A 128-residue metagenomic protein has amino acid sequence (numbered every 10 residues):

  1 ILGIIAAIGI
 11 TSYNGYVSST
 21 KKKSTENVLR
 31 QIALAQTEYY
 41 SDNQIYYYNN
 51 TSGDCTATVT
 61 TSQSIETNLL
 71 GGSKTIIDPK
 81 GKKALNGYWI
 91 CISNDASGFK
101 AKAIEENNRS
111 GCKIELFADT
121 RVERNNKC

Functional and structural regions predicted by a protein language model:
I1-V17: N-terminal single-pass transmembrane signal-anchor helix
I8, T37, V122-E123: A subset of signal/propeptide-processing and intrinsically disordered low-complexity segments in secreted/extracellular
S18-I45: Membrane-proximal N-terminal amphipathic helix
S41-C128: Periplasmic/extracellular, small/polar-rich flexible segments of pilin-like filament-forming proteins
